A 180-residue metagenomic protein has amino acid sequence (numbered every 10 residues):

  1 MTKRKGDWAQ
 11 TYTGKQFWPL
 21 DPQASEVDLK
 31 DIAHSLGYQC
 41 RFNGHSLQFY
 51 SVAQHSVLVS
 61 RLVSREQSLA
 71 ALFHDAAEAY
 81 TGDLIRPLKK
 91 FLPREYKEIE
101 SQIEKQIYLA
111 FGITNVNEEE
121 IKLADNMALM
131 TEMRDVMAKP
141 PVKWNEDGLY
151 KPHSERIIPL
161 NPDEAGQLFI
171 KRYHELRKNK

Functional and structural regions predicted by a protein language model:
M1-K180: Metal-dependent phosphohydrolase cores
